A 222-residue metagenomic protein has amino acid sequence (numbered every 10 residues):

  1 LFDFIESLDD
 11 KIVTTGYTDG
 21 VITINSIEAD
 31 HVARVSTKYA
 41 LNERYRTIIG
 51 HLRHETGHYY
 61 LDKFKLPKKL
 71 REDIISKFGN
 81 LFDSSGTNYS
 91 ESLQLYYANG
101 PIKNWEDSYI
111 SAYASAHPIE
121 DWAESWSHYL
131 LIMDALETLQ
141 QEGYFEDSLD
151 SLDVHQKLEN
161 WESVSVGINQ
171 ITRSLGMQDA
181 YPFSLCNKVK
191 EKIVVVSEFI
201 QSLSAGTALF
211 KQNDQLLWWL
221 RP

Functional and structural regions predicted by a protein language model:
L1-H31: Auxiliary, metal-adjacent structural segments of Zn-dependent hydrolase domains
F2, I22-S26, H54, Y113 (+1 more regions): Generic structural hydrophobic/aromatic packing signal, biased to beta-strands
G20-I22, L41-T47, I132-M133: Short, low-complexity, polar/charged sequence segments that are solvent-exposed and flexible
V32-L52: Short pre-active-site segment immediately N-terminal to the catalytic Zn-binding motif
A33-A40, K103-I110, S148-L149: Short glycine/proline-rich turn/loop motifs
R46-L66, A123: Active-site recognition of the HExxH zinc-binding catalytic motif
D62-W122, W126-L136: Post-HExxH zinc-binding segment in Zn-dependent metallohydrolases
A114-P222: Pan-zinc metallopeptidase signature
